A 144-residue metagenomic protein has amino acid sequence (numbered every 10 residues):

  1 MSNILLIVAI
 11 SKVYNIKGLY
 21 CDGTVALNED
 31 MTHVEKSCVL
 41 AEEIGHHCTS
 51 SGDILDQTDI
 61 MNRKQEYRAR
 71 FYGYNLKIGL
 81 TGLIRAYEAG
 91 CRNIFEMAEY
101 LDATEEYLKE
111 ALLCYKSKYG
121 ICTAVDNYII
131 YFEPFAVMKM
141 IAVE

Functional and structural regions predicted by a protein language model:
M1-E144: Active-site hotspot residues in diverse enzymes, especially metal/ion-binding acidic/histidine motifs
